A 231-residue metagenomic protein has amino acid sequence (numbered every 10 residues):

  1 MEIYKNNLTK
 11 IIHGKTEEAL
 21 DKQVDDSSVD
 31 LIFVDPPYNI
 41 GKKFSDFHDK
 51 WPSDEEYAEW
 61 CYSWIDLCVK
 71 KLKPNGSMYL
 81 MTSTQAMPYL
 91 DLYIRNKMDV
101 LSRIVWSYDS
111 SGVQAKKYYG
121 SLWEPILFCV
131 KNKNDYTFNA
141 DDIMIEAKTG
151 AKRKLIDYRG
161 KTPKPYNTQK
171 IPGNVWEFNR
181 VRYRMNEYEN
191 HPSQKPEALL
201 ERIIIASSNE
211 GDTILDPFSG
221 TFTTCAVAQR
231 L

Functional and structural regions predicted by a protein language model:
E2-L231: Core catalytic lobe of class I
